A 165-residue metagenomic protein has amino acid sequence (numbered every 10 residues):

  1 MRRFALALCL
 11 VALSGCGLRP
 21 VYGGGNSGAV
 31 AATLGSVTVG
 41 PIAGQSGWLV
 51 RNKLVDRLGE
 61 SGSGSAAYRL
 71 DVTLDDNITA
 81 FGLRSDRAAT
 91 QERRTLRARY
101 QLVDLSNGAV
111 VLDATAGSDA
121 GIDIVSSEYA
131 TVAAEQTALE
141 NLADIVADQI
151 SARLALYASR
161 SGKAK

Functional and structural regions predicted by a protein language model:
M1-L6: Bacterial N-terminal signal peptides that target proteins for export
V11-G15: C-terminal motif of bacterial Sec signal peptides marking the signal peptidase cleavage site
G17-P20: Bacterial signal peptide processing site
G25-Q45, L49: Post-signal peptide N-terminal segment of mature Sec-exported envelope proteins
S36, G40, G44, Y129-E140: Active-site oxyanion-binding pockets that recognize sulfate/phosphate
V50-R51, L58-G59: Extracytoplasmic
S61-A67, D71-T115, A120-T137, D148: Surface-exposed short loop/turn segments
V132-K165: C-terminal/domain-edge helix-coil "capping" segments
